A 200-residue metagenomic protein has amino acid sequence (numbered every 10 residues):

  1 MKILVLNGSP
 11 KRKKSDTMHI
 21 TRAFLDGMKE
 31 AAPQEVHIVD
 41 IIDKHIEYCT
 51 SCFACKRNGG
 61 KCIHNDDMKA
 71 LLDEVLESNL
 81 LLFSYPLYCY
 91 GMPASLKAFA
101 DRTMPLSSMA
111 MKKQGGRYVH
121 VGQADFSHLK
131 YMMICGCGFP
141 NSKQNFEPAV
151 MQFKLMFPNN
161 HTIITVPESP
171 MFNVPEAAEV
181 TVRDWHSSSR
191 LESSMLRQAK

Functional and structural regions predicted by a protein language model:
M1-S108, V174-P175, V182-K200: N-terminal beta1-alpha1-beta2 submodule of the flavodoxin-like/Rossmannoid cofactor-binding fold
K2, H45, L129-Y131, T162: A generic secondary-structure signal marking the coil-to-beta-strand transition
K29-P33, M156-T162: Structural alpha-beta junctions
D40-I42, C135, P167: Residues at the C-termini of beta-strands that transition into short coil/loop
A94, S142-P148, V174-E176: A short secondary-structure junction signal
M109-N160: Short, glycine-/small-residue-rich phosphate/pyrophosphate-handling segment
G138-P140, S169-F172: Short Gly/Pro-enriched loop/turn and capping motifs at secondary-structure junctions
H161-S169: Beta-strand-loop-alpha "switch" segments that mediate conformational coupling across diverse proteins
